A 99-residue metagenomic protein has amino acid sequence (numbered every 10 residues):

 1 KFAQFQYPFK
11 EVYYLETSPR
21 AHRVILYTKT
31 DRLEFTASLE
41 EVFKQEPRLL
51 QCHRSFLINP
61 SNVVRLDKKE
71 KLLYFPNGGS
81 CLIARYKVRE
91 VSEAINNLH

Functional and structural regions predicted by a protein language model:
K1-S80: Conserved binding/recognition cores within well-folded domains
P76-H99: Long, non-transmembrane cytosolic or organellar matrix-exposed soluble domains/tails of integral membrane proteins
